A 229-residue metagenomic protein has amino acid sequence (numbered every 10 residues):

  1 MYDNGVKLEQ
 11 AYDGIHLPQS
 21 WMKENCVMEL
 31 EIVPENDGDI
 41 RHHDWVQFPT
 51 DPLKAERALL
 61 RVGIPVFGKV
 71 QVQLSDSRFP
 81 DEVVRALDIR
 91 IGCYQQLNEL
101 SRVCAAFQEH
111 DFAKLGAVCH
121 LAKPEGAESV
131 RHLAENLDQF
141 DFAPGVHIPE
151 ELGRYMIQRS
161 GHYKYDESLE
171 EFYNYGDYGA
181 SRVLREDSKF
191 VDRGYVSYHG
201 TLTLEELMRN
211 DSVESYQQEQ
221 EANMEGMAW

Functional and structural regions predicted by a protein language model:
Y2, N174, Q218-W229: Non-Sec secretion/translocation targeting segments of pathogen effectors
Y2-F67: N-terminal ordered "arm"
A11-D13, L60-E171, G200, E206-V213: Mixed-charge (acidic/basic) macromolecular-recognition segments
M28-P34, V46, V72-L74, L100 (+1 more regions): Generic structural hydrophobic/aromatic packing signal, biased to beta-strands
D37-D39, L53, F79, Y195 (+1 more regions): Generic "edge-of-domain/loop-turn" microfeature
P52-A55, P149-E150, Y175: Alpha-helix initiation and N-capping motif
I157-V191: Conserved, folded interaction/cargo-binding domains in eukaryotic regulatory proteins
D177-E219: Long, highly charged low-complexity segments enriched in Glu/Asp and Lys/Arg with interspersed Ser/Thr
